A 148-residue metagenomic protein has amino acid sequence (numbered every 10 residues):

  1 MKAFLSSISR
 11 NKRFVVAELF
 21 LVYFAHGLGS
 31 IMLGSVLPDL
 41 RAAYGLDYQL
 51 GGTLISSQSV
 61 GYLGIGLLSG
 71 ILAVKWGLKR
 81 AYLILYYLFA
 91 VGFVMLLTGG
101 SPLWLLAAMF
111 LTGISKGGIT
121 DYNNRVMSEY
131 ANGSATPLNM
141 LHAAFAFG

Functional and structural regions predicted by a protein language model:
F14-L46, T120: Extracytoplasmic
I31, Q58-L67: Residue-level signature of mid-helix packing/kink "hotspots" within the transmembrane helices of 12-pass Major
G45, G77, T98-L103, N132: Helix-breaking motifs and short loop linkers at transmembrane-helix boundaries and internal kinks in secondary membrane
K79-Y82: Primarily marks hydrophobic transmembrane alpha-helices of the MFS/SLC 12-helix fold
Y87-G100: C-terminal ends and interior cores of transmembrane alpha-helices in multi-pass membrane transporters/permeases
G92, L103-G118: Hydrophobic core of transmembrane alpha-helices in multi-pass small-molecule transporters, especially MFS/SLC-type
G117-A131: Intracellular juxtamembrane helix-capping segments at the cytosolic ends of symmetry-related transmembrane helices
S134-G148: Glycine-rich segments within core transmembrane alpha-helices of 12-TM secondary carriers
